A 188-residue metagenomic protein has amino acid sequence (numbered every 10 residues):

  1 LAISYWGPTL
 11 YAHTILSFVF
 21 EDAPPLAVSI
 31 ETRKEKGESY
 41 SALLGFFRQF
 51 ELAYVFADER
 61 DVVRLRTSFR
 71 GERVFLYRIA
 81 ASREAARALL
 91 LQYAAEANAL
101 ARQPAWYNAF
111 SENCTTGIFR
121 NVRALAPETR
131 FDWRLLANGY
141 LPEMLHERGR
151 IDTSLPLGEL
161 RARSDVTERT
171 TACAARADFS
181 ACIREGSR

Functional and structural regions predicted by a protein language model:
L1-G71: Glycine-rich catalytic cores of cysteine/serine-nucleophile enzymes that process amide/ester linkages in cell-envelope
A2, E72-F75, I79, Q103-P104 (+2 more regions): Residues at structural and domain junctions
A2-Y5, E84-A85, D132: Intrinsically disordered, low-complexity segments enriched in polar/charged residues with Gly/Pro, especially when
E21-P24, E84-A86, A99, A124 (+1 more regions): Secondary-structure boundary elements
S41, G45-E51, A57, R66 (+5 more regions): Generic, ordered loop/turn and secondary-structure boundary motif
V55-A97: A structural motif
A94-R188: Activation targets extended, charge/polar-rich intrinsically disordered C-terminal tails
